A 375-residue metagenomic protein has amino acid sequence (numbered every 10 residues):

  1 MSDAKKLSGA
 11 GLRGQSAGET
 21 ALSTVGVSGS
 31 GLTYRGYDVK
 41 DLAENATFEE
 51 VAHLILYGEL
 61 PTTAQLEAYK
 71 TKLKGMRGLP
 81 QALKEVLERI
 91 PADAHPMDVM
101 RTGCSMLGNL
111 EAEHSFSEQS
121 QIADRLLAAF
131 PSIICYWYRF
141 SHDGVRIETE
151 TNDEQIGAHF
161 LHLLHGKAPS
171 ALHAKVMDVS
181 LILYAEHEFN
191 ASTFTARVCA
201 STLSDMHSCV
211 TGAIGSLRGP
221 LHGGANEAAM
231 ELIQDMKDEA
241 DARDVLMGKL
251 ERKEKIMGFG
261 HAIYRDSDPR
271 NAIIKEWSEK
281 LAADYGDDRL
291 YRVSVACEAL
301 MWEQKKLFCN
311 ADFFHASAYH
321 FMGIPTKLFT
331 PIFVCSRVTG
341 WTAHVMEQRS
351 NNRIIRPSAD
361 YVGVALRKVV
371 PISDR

Functional and structural regions predicted by a protein language model:
M1-R375: Non-transmembrane, aqueous-exposed alpha-helical and coiled segments at domain scale
